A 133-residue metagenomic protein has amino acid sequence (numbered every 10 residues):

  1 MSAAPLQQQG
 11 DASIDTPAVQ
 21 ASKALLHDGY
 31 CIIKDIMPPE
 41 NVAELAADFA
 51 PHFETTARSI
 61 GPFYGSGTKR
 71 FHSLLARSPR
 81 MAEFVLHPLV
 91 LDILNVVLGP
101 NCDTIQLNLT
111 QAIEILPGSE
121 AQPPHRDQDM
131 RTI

Functional and structural regions predicted by a protein language model:
S2-D28, I33-I133: Non-heme Fe(II)-dependent double-stranded beta-helix
